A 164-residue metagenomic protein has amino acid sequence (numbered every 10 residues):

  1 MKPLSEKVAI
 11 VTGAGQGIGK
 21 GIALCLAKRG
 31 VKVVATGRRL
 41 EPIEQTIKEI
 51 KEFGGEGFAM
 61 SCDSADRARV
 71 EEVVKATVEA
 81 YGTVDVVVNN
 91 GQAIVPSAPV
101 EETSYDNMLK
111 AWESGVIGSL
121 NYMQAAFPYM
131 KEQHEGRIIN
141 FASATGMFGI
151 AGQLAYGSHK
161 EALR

Functional and structural regions predicted by a protein language model:
T12, V84-Q92, G115, N140: Rossmann-fold scaffold of SDR-type NAD(P)-dependent oxidoreductases
G15-G17: Conserved glycine-rich cofactor-binding loop
V31-Q45: Conserved glycine-rich Rossmann-like NAD(P)H-binding loop of the short-chain dehydrogenase/reductase
S61-V73, Y105: The beta1-alpha1 cofactor-binding region of Rossmann-like NAD(H)/NADP(H)-dependent oxidoreductases
I94-L109, E132, G152-A155: Conserved mid-core segment of classical short-chain dehydrogenase/reductases
E101-L120, E135, I139, L163: Catalytic Tyr-X3-Lys loop
M123, H159: Active-site helix of classical SDR
S143: Residue(s) in the substrate-gating loop at a strand-loop-helix junction that position the organic substrate next
